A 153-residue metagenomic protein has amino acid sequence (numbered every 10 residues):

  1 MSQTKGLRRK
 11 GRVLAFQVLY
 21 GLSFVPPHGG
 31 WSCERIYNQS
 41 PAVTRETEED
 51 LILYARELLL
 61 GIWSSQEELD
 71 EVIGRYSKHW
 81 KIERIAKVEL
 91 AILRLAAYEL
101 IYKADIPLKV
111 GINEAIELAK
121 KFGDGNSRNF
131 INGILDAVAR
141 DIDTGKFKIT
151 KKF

Functional and structural regions predicted by a protein language model:
M1-F122, N126-F153: N-terminal interaction/assembly modules
